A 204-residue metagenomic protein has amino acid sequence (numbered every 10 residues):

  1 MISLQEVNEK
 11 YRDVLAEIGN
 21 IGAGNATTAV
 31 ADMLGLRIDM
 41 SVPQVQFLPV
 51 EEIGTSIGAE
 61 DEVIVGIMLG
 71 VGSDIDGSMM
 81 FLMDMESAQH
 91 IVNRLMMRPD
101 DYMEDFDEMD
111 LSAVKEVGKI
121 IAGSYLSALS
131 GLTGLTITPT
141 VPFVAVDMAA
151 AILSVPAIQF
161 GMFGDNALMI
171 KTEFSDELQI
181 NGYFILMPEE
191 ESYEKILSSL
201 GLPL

Functional and structural regions predicted by a protein language model:
I2-L204: Composition-driven recognition of glycine/serine/threonine/acidic- and proline-rich low-complexity segments and repeats
